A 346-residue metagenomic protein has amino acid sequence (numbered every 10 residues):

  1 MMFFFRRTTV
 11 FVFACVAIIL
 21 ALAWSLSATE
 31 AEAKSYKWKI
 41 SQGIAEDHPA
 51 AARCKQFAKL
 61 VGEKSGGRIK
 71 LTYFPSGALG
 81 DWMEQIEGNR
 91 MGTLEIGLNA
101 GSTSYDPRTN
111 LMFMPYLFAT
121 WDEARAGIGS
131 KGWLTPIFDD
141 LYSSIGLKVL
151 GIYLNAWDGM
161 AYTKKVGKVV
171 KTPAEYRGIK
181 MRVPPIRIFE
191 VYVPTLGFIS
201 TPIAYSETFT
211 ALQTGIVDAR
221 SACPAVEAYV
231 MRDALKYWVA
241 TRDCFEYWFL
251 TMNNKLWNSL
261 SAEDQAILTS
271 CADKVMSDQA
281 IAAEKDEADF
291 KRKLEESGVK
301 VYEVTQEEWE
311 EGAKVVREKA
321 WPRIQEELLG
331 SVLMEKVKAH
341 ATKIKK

Functional and structural regions predicted by a protein language model:
M1, I18, A33-Y36: A general, composition-driven signal for non-globular sequence regions
M1-R7: N-terminal secretory signal peptides that target proteins for export/translocation
T9-V10, E30: N-terminal compositionally biased, intrinsically disordered segments and leader/signal-like regions
V10-F11, F57: General helical structural elements
V12-S25: Bacterial N-terminal signal peptides
W24-A33: Sec/Tat signal peptide C-region and signal peptidase I cleavage site
E32-A124, D140-S143, K148-K346: N-terminal secretory/targeting leader peptides
G127-L141: Signature of the catalytic double-stranded beta-helix
